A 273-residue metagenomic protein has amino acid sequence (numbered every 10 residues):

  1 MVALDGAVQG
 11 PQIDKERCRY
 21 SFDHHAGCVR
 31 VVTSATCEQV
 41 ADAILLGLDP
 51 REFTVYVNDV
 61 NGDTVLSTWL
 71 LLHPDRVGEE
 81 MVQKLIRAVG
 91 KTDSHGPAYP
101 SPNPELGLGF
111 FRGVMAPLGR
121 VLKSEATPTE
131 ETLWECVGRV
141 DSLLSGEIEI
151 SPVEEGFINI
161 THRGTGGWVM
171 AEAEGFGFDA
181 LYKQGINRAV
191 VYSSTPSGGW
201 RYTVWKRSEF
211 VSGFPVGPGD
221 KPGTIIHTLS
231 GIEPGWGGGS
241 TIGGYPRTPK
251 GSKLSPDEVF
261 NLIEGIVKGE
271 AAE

Functional and structural regions predicted by a protein language model:
M1-L4, R51-D59, G167-A171: Short hydrophobic beta-strand segments
M1-V31: Short, surface-exposed loop/strand segments
L4-A7, H24-H25, N58-V60, A173 (+1 more regions): Fold-independent oxyanion-binding glycine-rich loops and adjacent beta-strand/coil segments at enzyme active sites
I13, G138-E273: Gly/His-enriched, cation/cofactor- and phosphate-binding structural elements
E16-R17, D49-E52, G199-W200: Short coil/turn connectors at secondary-structure junctions
A26-R120: Short alpha-helices
S94-W168: Hydrophobic, aromatic-enriched interface-forming segments
